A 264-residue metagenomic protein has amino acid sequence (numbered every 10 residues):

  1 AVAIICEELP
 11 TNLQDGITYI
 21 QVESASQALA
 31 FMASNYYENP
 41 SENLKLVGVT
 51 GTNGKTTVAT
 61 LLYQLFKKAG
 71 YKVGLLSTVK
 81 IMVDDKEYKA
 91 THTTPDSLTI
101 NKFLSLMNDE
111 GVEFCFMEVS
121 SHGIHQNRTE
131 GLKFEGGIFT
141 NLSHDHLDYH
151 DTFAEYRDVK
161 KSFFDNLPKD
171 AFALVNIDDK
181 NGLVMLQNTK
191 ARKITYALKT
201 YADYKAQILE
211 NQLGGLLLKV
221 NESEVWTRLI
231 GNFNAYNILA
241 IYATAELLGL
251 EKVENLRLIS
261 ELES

Functional and structural regions predicted by a protein language model:
A1-G48, T57-A69, Y201-K205, S260: Short, basic phosphate-binding NTP loop
V2-A3, E113, E135: Short acidic/polar active-site loop segments enriched in Thr and Asp
C6, P10-G16, E135-S264: Acidic, Mg2+-coordinating active-site environments of NTP-dependent enzymes
G70-D84, S120: Short beta-strand-centered segment that lines the nucleotide-binding/catalytic pocket of NTP-utilizing
K86-S97, D145-T152: Flexible beta-alpha connector loops of hexameric P-loop NTPases
H92-S120: Conserved nucleotide-sensing/catalytic segment adjacent to the nucleotide-binding pocket in NTP-handling enzymes
H122-E130: Conserved helix/coil segment N-terminal to the catalytic DExD/H
